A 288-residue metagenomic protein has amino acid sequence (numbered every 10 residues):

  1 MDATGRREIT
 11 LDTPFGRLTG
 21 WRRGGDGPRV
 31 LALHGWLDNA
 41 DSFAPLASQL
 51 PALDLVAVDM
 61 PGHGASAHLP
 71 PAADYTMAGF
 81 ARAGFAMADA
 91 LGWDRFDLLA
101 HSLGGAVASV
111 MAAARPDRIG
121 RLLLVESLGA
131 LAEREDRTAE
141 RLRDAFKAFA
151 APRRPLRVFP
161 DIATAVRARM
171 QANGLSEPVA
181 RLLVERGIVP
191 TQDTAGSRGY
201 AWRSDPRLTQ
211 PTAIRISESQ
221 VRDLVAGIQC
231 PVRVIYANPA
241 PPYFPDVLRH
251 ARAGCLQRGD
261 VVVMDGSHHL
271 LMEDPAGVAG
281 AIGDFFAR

Functional and structural regions predicted by a protein language model:
M1-V30, P51-D54, W93-R95, G129 (+2 more regions): Alpha/beta-hydrolase fold catalytic core
P14, V56-L103, G280: Active-site loop/oxyanion-hole signature of alpha/beta-hydrolase fold enzymes
R22-A67: Conserved HGGG/HGGXW glycine-rich cap/lid loop of the alpha/beta-hydrolase fold
D94-R137: Conserved hydrolase catalytic core segment
V125-L128, A132-V158: A catalytic-pocket lid/entrance helix-loop region that shapes and gates access to the active site across common
R154-R215: Conserved alpha/beta-hydrolase catalytic His-Asp/Glu region
G227-G266: Conserved loop-alpha-helix segment in the C-terminal half of the alpha/beta-hydrolase fold that carries the catalytic
G266-P275: Catalytic histidine-centered segment of alpha/beta-hydrolase-like enzymes
